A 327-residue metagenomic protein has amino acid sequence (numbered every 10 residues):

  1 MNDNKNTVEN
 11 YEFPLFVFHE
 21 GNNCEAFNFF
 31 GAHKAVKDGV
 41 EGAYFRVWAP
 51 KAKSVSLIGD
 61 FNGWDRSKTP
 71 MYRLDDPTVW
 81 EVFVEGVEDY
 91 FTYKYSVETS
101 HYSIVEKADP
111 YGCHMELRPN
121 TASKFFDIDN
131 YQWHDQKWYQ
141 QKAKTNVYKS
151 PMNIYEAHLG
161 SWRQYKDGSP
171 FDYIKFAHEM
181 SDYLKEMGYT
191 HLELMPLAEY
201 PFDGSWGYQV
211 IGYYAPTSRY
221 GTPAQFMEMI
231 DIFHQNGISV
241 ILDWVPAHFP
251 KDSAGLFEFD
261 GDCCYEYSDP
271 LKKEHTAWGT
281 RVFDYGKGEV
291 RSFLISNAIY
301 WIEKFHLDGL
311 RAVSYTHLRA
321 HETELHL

Functional and structural regions predicted by a protein language model:
M1-V40, Y44, Y72-E156, S161-G168 (+1 more regions): The feature marks proteins involved in alpha-glucan
W48-S54: Short proline/glycine-enriched turn/loop motifs at strand-loop junctions of beta-rich domains
Y155, L192, V240-L242, L310: Hydrophobic faces of well-ordered beta-strands that scaffold small-molecule active sites in alpha/beta enzyme cores
A157, L194, F233, W301 (+1 more regions): Conserved, mostly hydrophobic/aromatic
G160-I174, V210-G221, T276-S292, Y315: The substrate-binding groove and active-site-proximal loops of carbohydrate-active enzymes, especially glycoside
Y183, M187, E289-F305, L310: An active-site-proximal structural segment forming one wall of the substrate-binding cleft that immediately precedes
Y183-Q225, F249, L256-E258: Aromatic-lined carbohydrate-binding/catalytic grooves of carbohydrate-active enzymes
T316-L325: Conserved small/polar residues in nucleotide/adenosyl-binding loops
